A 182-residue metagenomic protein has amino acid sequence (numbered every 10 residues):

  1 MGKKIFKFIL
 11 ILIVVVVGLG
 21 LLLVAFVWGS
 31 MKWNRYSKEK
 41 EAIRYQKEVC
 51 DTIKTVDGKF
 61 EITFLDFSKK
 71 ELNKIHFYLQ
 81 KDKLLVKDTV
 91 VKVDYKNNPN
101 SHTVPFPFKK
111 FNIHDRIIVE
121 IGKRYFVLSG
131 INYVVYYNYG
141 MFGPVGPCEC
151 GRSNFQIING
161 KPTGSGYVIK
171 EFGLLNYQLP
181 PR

Functional and structural regions predicted by a protein language model:
M1, F67, L79-K81, V135-Y139: Aromatic-enriched hydrophobic runs in primary sequence
M1-F8: N-terminal Lys/Arg-rich, disordered targeting/topogenic segments
L10-M31: Hydrophobic membrane-insertion alpha-helices, especially the h-region of bacterial N-terminal signal peptides
V15, L19, L72-K74, D82 (+4 more regions): Generic marker of "main functional regions" within proteins
L19-F26, Y36-K40, F77-D82: A broad, low-specificity signal for short, low-complexity segments enriched in glycine/proline and polar/charged
W28-K54, T89-V91, Y95-R182: Extracytoplasmic cysteine-anchoring/structural motifs
T52-T63: Contiguous beta-strand segments within globular domains
E61-K109: Extracytoplasmic/periplasmic/luminal assembly and interaction segments in envelope/secretory/respiratory proteins
